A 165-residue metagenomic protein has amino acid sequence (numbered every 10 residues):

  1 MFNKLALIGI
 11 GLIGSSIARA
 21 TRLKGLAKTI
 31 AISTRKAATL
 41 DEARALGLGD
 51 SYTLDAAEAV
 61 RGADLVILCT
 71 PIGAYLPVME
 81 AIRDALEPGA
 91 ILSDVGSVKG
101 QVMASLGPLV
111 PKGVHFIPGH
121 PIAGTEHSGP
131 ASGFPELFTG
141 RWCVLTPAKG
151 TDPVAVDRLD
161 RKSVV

Functional and structural regions predicted by a protein language model:
M1-R61: NAD(P)+-binding Rossmann beta1-loop-alpha1 motif at the extreme N-terminus of oxidoreductases
R22, D41-R44, R83, G107 (+1 more regions): Class I S-adenosyl-L-methionine
A27, G49, G89, G113-H115: A generic structural signal for alpha->beta connector loops
S33, D94-V95, G119, T146: Generic beta-sheet signal
A57-L68, I72-V110: Rossmann-fold NAD(P) dinucleotide-binding segment
P108-S163: Rossmann-fold dinucleotide-binding core
